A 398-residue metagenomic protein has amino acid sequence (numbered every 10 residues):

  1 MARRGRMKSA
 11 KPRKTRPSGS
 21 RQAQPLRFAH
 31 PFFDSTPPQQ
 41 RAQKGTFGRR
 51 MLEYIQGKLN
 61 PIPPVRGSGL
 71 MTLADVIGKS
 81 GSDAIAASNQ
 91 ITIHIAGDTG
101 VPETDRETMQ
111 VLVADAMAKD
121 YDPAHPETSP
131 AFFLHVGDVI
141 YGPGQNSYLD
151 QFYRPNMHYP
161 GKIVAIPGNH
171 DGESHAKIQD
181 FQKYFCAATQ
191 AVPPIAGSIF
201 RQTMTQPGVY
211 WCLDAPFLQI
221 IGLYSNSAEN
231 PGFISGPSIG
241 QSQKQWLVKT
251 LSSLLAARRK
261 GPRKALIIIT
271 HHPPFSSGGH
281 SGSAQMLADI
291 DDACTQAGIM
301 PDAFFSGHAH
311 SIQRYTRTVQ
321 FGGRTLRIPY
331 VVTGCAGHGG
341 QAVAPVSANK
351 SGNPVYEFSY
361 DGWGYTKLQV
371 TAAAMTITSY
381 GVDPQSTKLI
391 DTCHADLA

Functional and structural regions predicted by a protein language model:
M1-F132, R154-A165, D180-K183, G197-R201 (+4 more regions): Acidic, histidine-bearing metal-coordination/catalytic regions of metal-dependent phosphoesterases
H30-D34, P38-Q39, E53-G78, Q145-K260 (+3 more regions): Extended active-site neighborhood of metal-dependent phosphoesterases/phosphodiesterases
Q90-E103, F217-A228, I267-P274, I328-C335: Active-site-proximal beta-strand elements of phosphoester/diester hydrolases
D98, G137-D138, G168-N169, L223 (+2 more regions): Active-site glycine-centered loops adjacent to acidic/histidine catalytic or metal-binding residues that shape
D98-E103, D138-I140, P231-G236: Second-shell loop/turn segments in exported
V101, I140-Y141, P274, S311: Short active-site segment of divalent metal-dependent hydrolases/proteases that encodes the spacing between
P102-R106, I140-N146, G279-G282: Acidic-and-aromatic substrate-binding clefts and catalytic sites of carbohydrate-active enzymes
L254-G278: Short acidic, glycine-rich surface-loop motifs adjacent to enzyme active sites
